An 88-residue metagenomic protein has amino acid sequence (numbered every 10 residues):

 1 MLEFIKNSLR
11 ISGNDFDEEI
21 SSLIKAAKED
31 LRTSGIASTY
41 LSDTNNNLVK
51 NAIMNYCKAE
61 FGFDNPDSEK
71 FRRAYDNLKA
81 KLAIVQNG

Functional and structural regions predicted by a protein language model:
M1-G88: Divalent metal-cofactor coordination and adjacent catalytic microenvironments
